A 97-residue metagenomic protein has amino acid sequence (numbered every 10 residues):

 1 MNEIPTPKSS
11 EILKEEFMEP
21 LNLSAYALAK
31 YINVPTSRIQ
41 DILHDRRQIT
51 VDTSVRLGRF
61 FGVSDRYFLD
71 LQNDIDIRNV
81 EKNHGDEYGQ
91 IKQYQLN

Functional and structural regions predicted by a protein language model:
M1-L23, D70: A short, Lys/Arg-rich alpha-helix, primarily the initiator
M18, A29, G58: The alpha-helix within a helix-turn-helix
L23-D41: Short alpha-helical DNA-recognition segment
D41-H44, D70: Base-recognition residues in the alpha-helical recognition helix of bacterial helix-turn-helix
R46-R59: Short, basic-rich loop-to-helix N-cap that marks the start of a DNA-contacting helix
R59-D74: K/E-rich alpha-helical interaction surfaces of small helical-bundle regulatory domains
D70-N97: Short, charged recognition helix plus adjacent turn of helix-turn-helix-like nucleic-acid-binding domains
